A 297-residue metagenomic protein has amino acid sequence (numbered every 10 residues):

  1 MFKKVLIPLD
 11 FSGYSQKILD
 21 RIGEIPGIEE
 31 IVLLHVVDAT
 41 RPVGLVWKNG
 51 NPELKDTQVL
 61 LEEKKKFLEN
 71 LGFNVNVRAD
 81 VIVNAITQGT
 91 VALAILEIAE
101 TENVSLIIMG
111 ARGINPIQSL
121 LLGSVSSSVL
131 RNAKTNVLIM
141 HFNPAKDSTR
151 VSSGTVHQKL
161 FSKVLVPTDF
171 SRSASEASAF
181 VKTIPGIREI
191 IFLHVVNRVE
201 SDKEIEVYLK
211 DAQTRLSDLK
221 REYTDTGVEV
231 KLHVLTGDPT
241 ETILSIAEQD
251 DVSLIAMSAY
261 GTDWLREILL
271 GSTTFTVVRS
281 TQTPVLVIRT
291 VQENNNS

Functional and structural regions predicted by a protein language model:
M1, E69-I107, T224-M257, T262-W264 (+1 more regions): Structural beta-alpha unit
M1-N51, Q158-E206, K220-T226: Small/aliphatic-rich secondary-structure junction motif
K17-I18, A94, E176-A177, R215 (+1 more regions): Well-ordered alpha-helical segments embedded in enzymatic catalytic cores
G23-E24, L96-R150, E248-S297: Gly/Ser-rich helix-loop-strand patches that form or flank binding pockets for ribonucleotide-derived cofactors
I25-E30, F73-N76, K134-T135, I184-E189 (+3 more regions): Short glycine/proline-enriched coil/turn segments at helix->beta-strand junctions
V32-L34, N76-A85, L138, I191-L193 (+2 more regions): General small-molecule cofactor/ligand-binding pocket signal
H35-E63, A85, G89-T90, A94-E97 (+3 more regions): Acidic, proline/glycine-rich short linear motifs
R188-S253: Structured core of small recognition/catalytic domains
